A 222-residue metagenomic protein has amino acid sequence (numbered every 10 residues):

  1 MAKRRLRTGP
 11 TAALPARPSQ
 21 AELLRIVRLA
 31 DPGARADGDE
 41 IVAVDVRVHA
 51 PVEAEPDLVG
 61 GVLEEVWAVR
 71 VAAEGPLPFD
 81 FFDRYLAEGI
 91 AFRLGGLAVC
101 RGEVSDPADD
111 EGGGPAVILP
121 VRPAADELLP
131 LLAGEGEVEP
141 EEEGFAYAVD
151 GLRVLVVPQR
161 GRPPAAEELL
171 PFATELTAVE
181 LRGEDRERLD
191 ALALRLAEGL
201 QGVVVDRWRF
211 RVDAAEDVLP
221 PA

Functional and structural regions predicted by a protein language model:
M1-A222: Acidic (Asp/Glu-rich) sequence patches and key acidic residues that form negatively charged surfaces used
